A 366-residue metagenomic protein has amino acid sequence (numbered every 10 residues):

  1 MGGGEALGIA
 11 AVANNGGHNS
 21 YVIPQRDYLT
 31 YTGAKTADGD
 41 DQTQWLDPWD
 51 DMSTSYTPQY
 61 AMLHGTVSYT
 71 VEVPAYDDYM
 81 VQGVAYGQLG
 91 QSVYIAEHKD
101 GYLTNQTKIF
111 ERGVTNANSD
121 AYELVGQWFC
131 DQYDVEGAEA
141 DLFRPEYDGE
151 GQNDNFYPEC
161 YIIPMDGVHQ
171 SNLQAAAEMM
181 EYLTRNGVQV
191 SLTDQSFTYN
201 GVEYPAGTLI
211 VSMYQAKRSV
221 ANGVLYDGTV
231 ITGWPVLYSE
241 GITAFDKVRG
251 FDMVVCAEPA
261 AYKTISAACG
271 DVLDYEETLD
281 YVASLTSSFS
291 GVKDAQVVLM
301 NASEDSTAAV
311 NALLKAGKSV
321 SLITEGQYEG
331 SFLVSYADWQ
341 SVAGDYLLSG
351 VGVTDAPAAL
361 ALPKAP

Functional and structural regions predicted by a protein language model:
G2-M52, Y56-P366: Intrinsic-disorder/low-complexity accessory segments
